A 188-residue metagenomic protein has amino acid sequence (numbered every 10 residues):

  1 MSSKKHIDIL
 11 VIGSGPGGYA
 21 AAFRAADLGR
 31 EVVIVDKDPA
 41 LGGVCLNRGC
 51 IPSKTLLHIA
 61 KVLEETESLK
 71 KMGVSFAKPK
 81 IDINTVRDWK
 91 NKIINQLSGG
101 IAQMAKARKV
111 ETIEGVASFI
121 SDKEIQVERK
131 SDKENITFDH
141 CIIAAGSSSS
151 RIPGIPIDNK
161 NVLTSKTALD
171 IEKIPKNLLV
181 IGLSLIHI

Functional and structural regions predicted by a protein language model:
S2-I7, F23-R30, D36-I174: Glycine-rich flavin
S3-G15, K176-I181: Beta1/beta-strand and adjacent pyrophosphate-binding region of the FAD-binding site in flavoprotein oxidoreductases
G15, I94-N95, S184: Short alpha-helix boundary/capping motifs
G18: N-terminal Rossmann-fold NAD(P) dinucleotide-binding loop
I101-Q103, V180-L183: Short flexible/disordered coil segments
I186-I188: Conserved small/polar residues in nucleotide/adenosyl-binding loops
